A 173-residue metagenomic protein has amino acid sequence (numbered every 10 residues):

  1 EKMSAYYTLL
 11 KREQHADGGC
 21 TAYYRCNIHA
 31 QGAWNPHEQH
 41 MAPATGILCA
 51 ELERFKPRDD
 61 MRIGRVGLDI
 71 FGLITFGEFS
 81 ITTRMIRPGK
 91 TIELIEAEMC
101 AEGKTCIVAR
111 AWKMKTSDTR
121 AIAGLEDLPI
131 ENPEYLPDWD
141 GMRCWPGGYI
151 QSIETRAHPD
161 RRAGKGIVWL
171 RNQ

Functional and structural regions predicted by a protein language model:
E1-Q173: Terminal targeting signals and extreme-terminal segments of soluble enzymes
